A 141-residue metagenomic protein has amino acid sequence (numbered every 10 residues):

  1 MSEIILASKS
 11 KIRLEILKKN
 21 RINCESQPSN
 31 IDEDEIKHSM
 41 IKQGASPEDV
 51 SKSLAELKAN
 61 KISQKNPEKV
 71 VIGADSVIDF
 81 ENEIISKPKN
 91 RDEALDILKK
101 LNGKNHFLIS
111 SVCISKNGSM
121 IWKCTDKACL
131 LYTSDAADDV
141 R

Functional and structural regions predicted by a protein language model:
M1-V70, E83-I84: N-terminal polybasic phosphate/anion-binding patch
L17, A55, D75, A94 (+1 more regions): Residue-level signal for inorganic ion chemistry
S29-N30, W122-C124: Catalytic beta-strand/loop signature of glycosyltransferases that borders the donor
V70, S76-H106: Active-site-adjacent loop/tail segments of enzyme domains
G73-A74, S110, D126: A secondary-structure boundary/capping signal
N82-K89, C113, T125-L131: Short beta-strand and adjoining strand-loop segment in the mid-core of the Rossmann-like NAD(P)-dependent dehydrogenase
S111, M120: Anionic-ligand binding region
Y132-R141: Single conserved hydrophobic/aromatic residue that forms the stacking wall/gate of nucleotide- or nucleobase-binding
